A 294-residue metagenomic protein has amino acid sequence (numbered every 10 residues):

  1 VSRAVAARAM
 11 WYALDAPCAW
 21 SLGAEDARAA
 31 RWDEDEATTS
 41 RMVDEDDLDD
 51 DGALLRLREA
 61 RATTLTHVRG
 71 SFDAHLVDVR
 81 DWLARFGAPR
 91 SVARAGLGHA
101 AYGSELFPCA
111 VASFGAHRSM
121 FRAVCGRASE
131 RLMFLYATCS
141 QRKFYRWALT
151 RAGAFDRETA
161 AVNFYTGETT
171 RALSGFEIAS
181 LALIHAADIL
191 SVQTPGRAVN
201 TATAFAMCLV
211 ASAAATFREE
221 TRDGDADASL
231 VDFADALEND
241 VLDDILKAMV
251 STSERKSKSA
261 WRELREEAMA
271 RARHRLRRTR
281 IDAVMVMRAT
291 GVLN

Functional and structural regions predicted by a protein language model:
V1-D26, N294: Intrinsically disordered, low-structural-confidence terminal and linker regions
S2-A7, D50, E177, A226-L230 (+5 more regions): Short amphipathic alpha-helical segments that mediate assembly, nucleic-acid/protein binding, or membrane association
L14-L76: N- or domain-start disorder-to-order transition segments that initiate the globular core
E59-F72, V79-D235, N239-D240, D244-S251 (+1 more regions): Divalent metal-dependent catalytic cores for phosphoryl transfer on phosphate-bearing substrates
M249-E254, R275: Eukaryotic C-terminal
K258-L293: Charge-dense, extended regions
